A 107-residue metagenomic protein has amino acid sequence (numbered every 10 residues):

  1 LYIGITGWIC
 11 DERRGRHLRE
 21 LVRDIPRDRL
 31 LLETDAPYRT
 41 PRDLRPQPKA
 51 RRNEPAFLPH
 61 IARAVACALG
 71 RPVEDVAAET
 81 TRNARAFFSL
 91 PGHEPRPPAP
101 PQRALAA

Functional and structural regions predicted by a protein language model:
L1-I5, P48, P59: A near-ubiquitous, low-amplitude feature marking generic local secondary-structure context
L1-L32, T40, A86, G92-A107: Catalytic pocket-lining loop regions of alpha/beta-barrel enzymes, especially the amidohydrolase/enolase/GH5 lineages
T6-I9, K49, A64: Conserved short-loop catalytic and cofactor-binding motifs
I9, D35, E79: Residue-level "edge-of-site" marker
E12-R16, K49-A56, R71: Residues at secondary-structure transition points
R14-L21, P37-L44, V65-V73: Low-complexity, flexible helical/coil segments
D28-E54: Short acidic/histidine-rich active-site segments
P55-A107: Mid-to-C-terminal alpha-helical segments outside catalytic/metal-binding sites
